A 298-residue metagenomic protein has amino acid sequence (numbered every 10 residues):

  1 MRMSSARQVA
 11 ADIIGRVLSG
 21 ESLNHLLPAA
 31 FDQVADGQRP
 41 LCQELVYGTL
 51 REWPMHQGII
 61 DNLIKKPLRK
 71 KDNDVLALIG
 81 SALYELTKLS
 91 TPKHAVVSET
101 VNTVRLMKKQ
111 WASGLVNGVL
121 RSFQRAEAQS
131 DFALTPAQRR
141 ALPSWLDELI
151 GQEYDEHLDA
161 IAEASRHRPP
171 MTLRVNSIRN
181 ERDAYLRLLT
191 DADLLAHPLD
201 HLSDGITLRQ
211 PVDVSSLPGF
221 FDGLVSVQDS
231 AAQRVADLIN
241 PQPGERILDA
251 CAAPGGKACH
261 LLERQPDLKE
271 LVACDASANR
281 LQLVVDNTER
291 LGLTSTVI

Functional and structural regions predicted by a protein language model:
M1-I298: S-adenosylmethionine
